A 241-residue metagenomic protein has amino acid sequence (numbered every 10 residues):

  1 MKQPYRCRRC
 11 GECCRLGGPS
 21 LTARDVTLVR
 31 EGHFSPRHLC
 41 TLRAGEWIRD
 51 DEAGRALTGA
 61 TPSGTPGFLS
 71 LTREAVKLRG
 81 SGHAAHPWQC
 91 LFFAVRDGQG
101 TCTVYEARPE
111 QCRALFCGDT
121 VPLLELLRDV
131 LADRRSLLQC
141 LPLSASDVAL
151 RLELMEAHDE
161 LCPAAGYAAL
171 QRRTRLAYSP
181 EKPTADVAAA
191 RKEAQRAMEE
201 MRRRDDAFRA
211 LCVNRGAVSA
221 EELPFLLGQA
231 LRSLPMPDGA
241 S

Functional and structural regions predicted by a protein language model:
M1-S241: Short loop/turn segments that flank or connect secondary-structure elements
